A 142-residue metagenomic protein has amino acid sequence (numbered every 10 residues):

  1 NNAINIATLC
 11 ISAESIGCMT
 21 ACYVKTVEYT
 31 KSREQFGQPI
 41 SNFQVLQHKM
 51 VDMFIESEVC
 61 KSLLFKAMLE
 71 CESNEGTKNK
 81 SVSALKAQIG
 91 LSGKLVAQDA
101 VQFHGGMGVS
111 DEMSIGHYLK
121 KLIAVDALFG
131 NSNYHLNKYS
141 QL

Functional and structural regions predicted by a protein language model:
N2-L142: Alpha-helical interface subdomain recognition
